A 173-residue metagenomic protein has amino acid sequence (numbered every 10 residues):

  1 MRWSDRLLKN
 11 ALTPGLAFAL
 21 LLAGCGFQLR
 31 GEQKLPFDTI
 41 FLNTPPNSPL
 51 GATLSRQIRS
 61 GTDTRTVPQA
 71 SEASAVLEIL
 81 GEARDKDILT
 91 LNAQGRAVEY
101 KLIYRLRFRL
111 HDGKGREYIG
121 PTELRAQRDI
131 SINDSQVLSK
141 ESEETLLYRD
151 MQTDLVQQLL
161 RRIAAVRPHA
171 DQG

Functional and structural regions predicted by a protein language model:
R2-P14: Bacterial N-terminal signal peptides that target proteins for export
L21-G24: C-terminal motif of bacterial Sec signal peptides marking the signal peptidase cleavage site
G26-Q28: Bacterial signal peptide processing site
K34-F41, S135-E141: Acidic/histidine-rich, surface-exposed loop or edge segments in extracytoplasmic proteins
P36-A83: N-terminal segment of the mature soluble domain
E78-E123, D129-T145, R161: Surface-exposed short loop/turn segments
L138-G173: C-terminal/domain-edge helix-coil "capping" segments
